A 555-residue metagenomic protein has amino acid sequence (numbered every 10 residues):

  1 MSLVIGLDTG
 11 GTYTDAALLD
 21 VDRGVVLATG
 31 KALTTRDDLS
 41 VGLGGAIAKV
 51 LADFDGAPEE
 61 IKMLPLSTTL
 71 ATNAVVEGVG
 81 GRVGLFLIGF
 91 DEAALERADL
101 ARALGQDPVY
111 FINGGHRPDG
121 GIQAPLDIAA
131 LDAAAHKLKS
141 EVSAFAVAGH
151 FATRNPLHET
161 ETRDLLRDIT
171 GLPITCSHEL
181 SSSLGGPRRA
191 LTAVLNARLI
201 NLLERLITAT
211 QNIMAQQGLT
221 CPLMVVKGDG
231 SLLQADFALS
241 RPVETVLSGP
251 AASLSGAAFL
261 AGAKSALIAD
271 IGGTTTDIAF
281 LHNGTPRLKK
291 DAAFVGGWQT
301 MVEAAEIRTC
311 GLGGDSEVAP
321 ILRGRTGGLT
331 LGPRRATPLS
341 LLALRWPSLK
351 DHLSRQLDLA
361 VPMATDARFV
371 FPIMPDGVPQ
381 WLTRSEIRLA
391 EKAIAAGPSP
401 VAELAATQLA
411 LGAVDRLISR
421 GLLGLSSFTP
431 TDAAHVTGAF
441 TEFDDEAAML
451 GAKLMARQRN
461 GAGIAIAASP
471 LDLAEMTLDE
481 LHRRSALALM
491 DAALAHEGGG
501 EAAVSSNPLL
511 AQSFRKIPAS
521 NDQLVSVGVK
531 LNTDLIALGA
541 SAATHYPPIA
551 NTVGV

Functional and structural regions predicted by a protein language model:
M1-V555: N-terminally biased helix-coil "hinge/interface" segments that flank
